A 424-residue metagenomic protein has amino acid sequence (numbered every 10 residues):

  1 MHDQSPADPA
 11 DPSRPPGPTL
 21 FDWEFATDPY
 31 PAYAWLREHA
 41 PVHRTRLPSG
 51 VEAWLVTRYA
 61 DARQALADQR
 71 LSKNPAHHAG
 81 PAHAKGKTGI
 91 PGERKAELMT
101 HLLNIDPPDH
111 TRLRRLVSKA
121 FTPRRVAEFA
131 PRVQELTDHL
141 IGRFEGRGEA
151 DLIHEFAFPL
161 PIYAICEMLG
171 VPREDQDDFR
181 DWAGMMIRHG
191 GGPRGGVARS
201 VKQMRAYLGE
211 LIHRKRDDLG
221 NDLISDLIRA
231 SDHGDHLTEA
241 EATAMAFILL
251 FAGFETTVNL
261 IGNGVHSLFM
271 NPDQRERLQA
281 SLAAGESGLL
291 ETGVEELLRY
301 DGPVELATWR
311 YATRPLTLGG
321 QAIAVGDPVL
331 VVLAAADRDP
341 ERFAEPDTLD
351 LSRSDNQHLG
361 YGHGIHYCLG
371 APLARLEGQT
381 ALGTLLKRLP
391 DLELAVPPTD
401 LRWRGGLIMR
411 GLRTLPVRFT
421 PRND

Functional and structural regions predicted by a protein language model:
M1-D424: Cytochrome P450
